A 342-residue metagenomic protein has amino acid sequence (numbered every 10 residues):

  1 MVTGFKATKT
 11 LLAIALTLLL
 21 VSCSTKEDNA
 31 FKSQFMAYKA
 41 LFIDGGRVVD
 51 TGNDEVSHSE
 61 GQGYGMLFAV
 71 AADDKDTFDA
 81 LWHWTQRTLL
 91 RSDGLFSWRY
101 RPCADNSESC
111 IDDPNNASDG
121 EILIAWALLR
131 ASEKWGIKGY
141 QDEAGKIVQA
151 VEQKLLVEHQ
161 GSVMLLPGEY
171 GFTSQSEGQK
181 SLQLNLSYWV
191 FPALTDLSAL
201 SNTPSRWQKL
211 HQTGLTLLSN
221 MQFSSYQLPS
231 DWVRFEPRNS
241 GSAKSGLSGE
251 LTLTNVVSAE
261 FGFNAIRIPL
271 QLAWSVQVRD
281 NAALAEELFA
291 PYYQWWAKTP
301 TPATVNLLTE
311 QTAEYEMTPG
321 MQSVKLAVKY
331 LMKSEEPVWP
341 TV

Functional and structural regions predicted by a protein language model:
M1-L12: Bacterial N-terminal signal peptides that target proteins for export
A15-L18: Repetitive helical segments and hydrophobic/amphipathic motifs
V21-S22: C-terminal motif of bacterial Sec signal peptides marking the signal peptidase cleavage site
E27-A30, E55-S59, S118-D119, Q141-T341: Extended ligand-binding clefts on enzyme/binding-domain cores
D28-E121, A127, K134, W339: N-terminal carbohydrate-binding/catalytic regions of secreted carbohydrate-active enzymes
A72-D73, S132-G136, S198, N202 (+1 more regions): Short coil/turn linking the two alpha-helices of tandem helical-hairpin repeats
A80-R87, L129-R130, D142-E152: Active-site-adjacent structural elements in enzyme catalytic domains
